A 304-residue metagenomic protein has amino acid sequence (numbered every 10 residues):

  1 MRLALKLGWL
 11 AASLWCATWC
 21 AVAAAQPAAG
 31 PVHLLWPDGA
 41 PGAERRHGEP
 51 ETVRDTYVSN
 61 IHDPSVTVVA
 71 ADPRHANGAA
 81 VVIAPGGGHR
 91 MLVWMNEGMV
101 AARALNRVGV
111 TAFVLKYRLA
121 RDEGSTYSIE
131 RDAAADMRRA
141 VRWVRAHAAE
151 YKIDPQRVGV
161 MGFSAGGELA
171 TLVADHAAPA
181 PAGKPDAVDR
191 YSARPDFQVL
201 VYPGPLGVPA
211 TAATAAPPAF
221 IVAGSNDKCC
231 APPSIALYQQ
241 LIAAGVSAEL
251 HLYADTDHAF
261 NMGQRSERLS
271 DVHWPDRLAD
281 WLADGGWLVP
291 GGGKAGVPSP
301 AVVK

Functional and structural regions predicted by a protein language model:
Q26-H75: N-terminal cap/lid segment of alpha/beta-hydrolase-fold proteins
N77-G86: Short beta-strand element of the alpha/beta-hydrolase
V93-W94, V100, R118-Y151, Q264-D271: Catalytic nucleophile-loop/oxyanion-hole region of alpha/beta-hydrolase and closely related hydrolase-like folds
M95-F113, Q239: Short amphipathic alpha-helix adjacent to the substrate-entry channel of hydrolases
A135-A215, G296-V302: Primarily recognizes the serine-hydrolase "nucleophile elbow" in alpha/beta-hydrolase and SGNH/GDSL folds
I221-A223: Short beta-strand/loop motif that positions the catalytic acidic residue of the alpha/beta-hydrolase fold
K228-S234: Conserved alpha/beta-hydrolase "acid-adjacent" motif
A244-K304: C-terminal catalytic histidine-bearing segment of alpha/beta-hydrolase fold enzymes
